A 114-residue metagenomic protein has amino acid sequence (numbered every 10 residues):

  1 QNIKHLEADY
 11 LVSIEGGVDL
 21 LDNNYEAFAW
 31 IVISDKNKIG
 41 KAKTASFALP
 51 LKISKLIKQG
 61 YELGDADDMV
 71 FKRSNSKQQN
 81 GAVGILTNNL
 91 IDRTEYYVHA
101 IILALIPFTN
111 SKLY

Functional and structural regions predicted by a protein language model:
Q1-Y114: Anionic-ligand binding patches
